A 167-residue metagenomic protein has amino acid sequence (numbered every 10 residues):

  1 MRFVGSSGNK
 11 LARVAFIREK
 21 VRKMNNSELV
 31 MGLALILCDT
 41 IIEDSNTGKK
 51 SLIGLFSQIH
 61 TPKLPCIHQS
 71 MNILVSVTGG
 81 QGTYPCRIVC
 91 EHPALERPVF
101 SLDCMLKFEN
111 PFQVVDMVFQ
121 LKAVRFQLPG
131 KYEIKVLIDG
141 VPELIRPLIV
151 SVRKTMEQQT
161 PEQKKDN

Functional and structural regions predicted by a protein language model:
M1-K23: N-terminal amphipathic/basic-hydrophobic helices that include classical n-h-c signal peptides and signal-anchor
N25-K131, K135-N167: Contiguous segments within soluble domain cores/interaction surfaces
